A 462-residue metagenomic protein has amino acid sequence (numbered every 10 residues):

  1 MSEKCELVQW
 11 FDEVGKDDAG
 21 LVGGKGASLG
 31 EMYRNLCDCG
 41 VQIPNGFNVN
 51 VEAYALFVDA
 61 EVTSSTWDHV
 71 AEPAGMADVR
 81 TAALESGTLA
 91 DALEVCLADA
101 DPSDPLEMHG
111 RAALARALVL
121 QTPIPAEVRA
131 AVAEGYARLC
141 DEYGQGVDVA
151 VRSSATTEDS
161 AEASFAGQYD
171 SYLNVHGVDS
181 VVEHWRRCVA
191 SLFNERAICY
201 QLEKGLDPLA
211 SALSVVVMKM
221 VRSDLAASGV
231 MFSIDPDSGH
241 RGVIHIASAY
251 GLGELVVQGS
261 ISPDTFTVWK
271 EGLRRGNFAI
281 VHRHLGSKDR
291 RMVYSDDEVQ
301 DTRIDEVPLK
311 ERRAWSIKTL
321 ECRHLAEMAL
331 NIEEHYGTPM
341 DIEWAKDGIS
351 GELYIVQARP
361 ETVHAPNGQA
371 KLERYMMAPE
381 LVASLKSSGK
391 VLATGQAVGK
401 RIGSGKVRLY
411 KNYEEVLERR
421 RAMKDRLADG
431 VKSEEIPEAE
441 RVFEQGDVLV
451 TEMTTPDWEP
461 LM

Functional and structural regions predicted by a protein language model:
M1-V216, L309-M328, E333-G337, I355 (+3 more regions): N-terminal beta-alpha lobe that positions the nucleotide/phosphoryl donor in ATP/NTP-coupled carboxylate activation
E3, E271-R274, T338, K346-S350 (+1 more regions): Domain-scale detector for complete catalytic domains at protein termini or as standalone homologs
L36-Y54, R241, Y250, P339-A345 (+1 more regions): Glycine-rich phosphate/pyrophosphate-binding loops and their adjacent beta-strand/loop elements at enzyme active sites
N50-E52, F57, T157-S160, D224 (+4 more regions): Flexible loop/turn segments at secondary-structure boundaries
F165-C199, S223-D297, V356-K390: Extended active-site and interfacial segments that coordinate phosphate-rich ligands in large catalytic machineries
G167, T338-T362: Conserved metal-phosphate-binding beta-hairpin within the catalytic cores of diverse ATP-dependent phosphoryl-transfer
I280-C322: Extracytoplasmic/periplasmic proteins that interact with beta-lactams or build/remodel peptidoglycan
T302, E306, Q445, T451-P456 (+1 more regions): Generic long, charged, amphipathic alpha-helical segments
